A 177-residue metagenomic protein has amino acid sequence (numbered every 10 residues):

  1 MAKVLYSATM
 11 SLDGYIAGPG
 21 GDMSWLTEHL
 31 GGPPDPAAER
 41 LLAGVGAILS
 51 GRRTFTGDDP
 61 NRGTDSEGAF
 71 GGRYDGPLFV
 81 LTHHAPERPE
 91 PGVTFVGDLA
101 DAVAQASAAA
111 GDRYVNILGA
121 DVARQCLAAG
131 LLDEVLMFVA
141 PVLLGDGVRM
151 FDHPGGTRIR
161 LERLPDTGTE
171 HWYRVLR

Functional and structural regions predicted by a protein language model:
M1-R177: Enzymes that bind and transform nitrogen-containing heteroaromatic metabolites
